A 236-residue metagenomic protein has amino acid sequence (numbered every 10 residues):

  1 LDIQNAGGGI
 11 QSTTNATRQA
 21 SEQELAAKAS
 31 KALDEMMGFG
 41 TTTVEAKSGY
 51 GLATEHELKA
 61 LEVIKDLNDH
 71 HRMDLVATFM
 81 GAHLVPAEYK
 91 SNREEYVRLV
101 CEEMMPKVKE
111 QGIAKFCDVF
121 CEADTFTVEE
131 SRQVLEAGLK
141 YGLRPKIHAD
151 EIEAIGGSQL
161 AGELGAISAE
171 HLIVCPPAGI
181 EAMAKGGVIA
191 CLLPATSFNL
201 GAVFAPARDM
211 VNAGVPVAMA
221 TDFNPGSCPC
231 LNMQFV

Functional and structural regions predicted by a protein language model:
L1: Replace "His-x-His-based motif
G8-S30, D34, T42-I155: Metal-coordinating catalytic core of metallo-dependent amide/deamination hydrolases
V76-T78, K146-H148, E170, I189-C191 (+1 more regions): Structural detector of well-ordered beta-strand residues that form the stable sheet scaffold of enzyme domains
E94-K115, L160-A178, G214-V217: Structural recognition of alpha->loop->beta junctions
D118-A123, R144-E151, A166-P176, L193-F198: Catalytic beta/alpha-barrel core
G138-P145, G162-L164, L192-A195, G201-V236: His/Asp/Glu-enriched, well-ordered alpha-helical/loop segment that forms or immediately abuts the divalent-metal
G156-G157, A178-G179, A205-P206: Short acidic active-site motifs
